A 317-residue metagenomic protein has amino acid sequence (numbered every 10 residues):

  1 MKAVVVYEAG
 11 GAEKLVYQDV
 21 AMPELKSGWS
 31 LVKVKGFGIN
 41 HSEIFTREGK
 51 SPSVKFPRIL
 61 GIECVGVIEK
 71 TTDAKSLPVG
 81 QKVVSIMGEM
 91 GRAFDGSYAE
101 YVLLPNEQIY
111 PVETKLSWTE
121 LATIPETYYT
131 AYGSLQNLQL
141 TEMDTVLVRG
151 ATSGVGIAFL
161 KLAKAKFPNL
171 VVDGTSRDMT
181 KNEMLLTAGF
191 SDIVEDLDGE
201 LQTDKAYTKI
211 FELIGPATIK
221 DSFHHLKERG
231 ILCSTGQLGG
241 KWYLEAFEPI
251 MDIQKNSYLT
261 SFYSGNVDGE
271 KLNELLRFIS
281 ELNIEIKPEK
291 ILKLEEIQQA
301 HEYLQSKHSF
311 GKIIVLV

Functional and structural regions predicted by a protein language model:
M22-G38, K50-M90: Glycine-rich beta-strand-centered segment in the early N-terminal region that forms part of a ligand/cofactor-binding
K82, T145, V171, G230-I231: Short glycine-centered segments of the SAM/dcSAM-binding site in methyltransferase folds
I86-G150: NAD(P)H dinucleotide-binding glycine-rich loop of Rossmann-like/cofactor-binding domains, especially the beta1-alpha1
L121-L197: Mid-domain Rossmann-like dinucleotide-binding core that forms the NAD(H)/NADP(H) cofactor-binding site
Q202-K209: A short acidic, Gly/Pro-enriched loop at the edge of an enzyme's catalytic core that lines a small-molecule cofactor
A217-E281: Glycine-rich phosphate-binding loop and adjacent beta-alpha segment of Rossmann(oid) nucleotide-cofactor-binding
V267-V317: C-terminal hydrophobic helical "lid"/dimerization subdomain of Rossmann-like NAD(P)H-dependent oxidoreductases
